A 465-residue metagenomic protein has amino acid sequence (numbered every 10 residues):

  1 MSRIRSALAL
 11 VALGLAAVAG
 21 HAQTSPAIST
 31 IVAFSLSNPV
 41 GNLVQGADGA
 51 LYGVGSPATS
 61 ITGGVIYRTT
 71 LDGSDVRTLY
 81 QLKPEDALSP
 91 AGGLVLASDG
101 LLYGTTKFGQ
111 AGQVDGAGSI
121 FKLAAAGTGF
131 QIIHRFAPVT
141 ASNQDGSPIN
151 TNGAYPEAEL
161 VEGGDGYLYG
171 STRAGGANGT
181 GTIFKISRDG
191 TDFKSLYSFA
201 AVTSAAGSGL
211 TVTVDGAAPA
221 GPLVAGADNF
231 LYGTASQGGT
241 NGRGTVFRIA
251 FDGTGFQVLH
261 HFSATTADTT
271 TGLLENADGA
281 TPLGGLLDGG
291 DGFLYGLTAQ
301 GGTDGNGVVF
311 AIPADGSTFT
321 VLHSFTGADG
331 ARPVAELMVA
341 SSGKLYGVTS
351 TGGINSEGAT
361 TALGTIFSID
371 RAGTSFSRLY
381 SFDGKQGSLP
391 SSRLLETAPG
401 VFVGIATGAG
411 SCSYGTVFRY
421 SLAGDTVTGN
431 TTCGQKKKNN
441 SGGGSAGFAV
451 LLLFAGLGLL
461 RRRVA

Functional and structural regions predicted by a protein language model:
M1-R5, R461-A465: Positively charged n-region of N-terminal signal peptides that target proteins for export
S2-R3, L8-V11, G20-N440: Extracellular beta-propeller repeat domains
A9-A17, L453-G456: Bacterial N-terminal signal peptides
L15-A22, L460-R462: C-terminal segment of classical bacterial N-terminal signal peptides
N439-A449: Juxtamembrane/start-of-transmembrane alpha-helix segments at the extracytoplasmic/lumenal side of membrane anchors
G447-V464: A cross-kingdom C-terminal cell-surface attachment/processing module
